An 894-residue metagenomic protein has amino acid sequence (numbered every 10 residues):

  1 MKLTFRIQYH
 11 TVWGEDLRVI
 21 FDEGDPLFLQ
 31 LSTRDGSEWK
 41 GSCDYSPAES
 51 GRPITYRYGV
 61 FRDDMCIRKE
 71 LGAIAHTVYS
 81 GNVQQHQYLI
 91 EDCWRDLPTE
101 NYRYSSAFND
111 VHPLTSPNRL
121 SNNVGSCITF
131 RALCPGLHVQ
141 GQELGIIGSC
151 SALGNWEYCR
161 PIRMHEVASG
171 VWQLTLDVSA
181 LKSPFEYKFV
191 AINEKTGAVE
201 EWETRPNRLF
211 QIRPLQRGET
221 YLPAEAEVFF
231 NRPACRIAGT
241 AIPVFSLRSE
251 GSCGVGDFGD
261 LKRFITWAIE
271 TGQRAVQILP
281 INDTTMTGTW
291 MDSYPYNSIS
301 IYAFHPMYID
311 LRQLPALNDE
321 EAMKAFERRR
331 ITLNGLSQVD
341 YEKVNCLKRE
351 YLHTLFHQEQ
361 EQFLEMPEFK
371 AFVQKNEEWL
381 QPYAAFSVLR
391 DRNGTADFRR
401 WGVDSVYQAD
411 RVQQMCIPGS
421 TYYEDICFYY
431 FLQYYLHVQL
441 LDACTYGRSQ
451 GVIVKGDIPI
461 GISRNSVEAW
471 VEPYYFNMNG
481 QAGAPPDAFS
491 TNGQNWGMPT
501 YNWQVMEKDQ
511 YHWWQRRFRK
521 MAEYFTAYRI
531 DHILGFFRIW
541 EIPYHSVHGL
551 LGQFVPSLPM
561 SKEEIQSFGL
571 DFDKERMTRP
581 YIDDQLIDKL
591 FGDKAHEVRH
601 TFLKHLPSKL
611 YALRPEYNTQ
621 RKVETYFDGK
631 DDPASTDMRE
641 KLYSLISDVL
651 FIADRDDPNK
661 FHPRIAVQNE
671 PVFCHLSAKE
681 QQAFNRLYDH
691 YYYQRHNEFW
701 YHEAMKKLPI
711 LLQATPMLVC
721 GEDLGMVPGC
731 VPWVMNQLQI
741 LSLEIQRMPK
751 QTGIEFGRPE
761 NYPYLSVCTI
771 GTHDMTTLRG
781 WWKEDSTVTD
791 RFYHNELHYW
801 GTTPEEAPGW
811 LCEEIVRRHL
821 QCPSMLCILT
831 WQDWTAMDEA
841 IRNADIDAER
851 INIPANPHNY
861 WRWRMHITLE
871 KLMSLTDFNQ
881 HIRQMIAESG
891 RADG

Functional and structural regions predicted by a protein language model:
K2, Q8-R52, F61-G81, L133-K182 (+3 more regions): Aromatic-rich carbohydrate-binding modules that target alpha-glucans
R52-I54, L811: Glycine-rich, flexible loop segments associated with nucleotide phosphate handling
N101-T129, D177, L209-G894: Catalytic cores of glycan-processing enzymes that make or break glycosidic bonds
